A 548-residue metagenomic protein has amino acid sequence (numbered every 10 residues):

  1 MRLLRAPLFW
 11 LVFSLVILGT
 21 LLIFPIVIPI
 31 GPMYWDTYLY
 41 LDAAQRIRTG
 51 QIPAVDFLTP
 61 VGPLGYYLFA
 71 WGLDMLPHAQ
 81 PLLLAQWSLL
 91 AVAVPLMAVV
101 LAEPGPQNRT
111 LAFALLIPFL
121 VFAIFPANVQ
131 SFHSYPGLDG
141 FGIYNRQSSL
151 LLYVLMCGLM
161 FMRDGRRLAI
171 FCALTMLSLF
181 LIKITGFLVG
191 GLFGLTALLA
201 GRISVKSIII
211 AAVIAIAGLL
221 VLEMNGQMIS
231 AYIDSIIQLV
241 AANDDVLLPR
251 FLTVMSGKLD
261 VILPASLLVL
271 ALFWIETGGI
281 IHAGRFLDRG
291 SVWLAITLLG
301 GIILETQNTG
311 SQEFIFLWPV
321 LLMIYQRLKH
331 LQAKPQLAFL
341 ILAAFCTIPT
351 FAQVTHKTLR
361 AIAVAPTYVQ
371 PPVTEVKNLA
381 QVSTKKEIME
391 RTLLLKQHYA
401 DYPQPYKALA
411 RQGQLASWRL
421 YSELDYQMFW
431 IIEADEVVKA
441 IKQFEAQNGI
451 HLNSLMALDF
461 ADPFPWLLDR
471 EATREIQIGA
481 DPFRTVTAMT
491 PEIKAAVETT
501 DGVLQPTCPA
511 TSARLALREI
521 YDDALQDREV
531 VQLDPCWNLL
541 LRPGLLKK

Functional and structural regions predicted by a protein language model:
V12-I17, G201-M224, Q336-P349: Hydrophobic alpha-helical membrane-interfacial segments at the cytosolic entry of transmembrane helices
I28-A43, A54-F69, Q80: Extracytoplasmic catalytic/substrate-binding loops of multi-pass membrane glycan-assembly enzymes
D74, S207-P264, L268, Q353-A361: Membrane-lumen/periplasm interface segments of specific transmembrane helices in polyprenyl phosphate-linked
L84-L115, F119-A123: Transmembrane-helix motifs of polytopic, lipid-linked glycan transferases
V121, D139-D164, A169-T175, V320: Specific aromatic-rich, kink-prone transmembrane helix
M156-G158, L168-I184, G190-L195, I216-G218 (+1 more regions): Membrane-interface alpha helices of multi-pass inner-membrane proteins
V189-A215, L321-L331: Perimembrane helix-loop-helix junctions
A363, Q370-A480, D501-S512, L533-L540: Short periplasmic/luminal acceptor-recognition loop of GT-C membrane glycosyltransferases, typified by
